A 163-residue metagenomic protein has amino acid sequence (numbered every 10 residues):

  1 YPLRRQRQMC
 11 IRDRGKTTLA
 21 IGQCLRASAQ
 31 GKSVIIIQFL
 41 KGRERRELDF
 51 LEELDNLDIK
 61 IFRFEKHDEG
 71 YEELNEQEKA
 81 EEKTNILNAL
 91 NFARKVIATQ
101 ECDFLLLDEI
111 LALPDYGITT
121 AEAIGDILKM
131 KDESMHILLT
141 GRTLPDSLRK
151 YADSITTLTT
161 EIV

Functional and structural regions predicted by a protein language model:
Y1-R7, I11: Single conserved hydrophobic/aromatic residue that forms the stacking wall/gate of nucleotide- or nucleobase-binding
K16: Conserved lysine of the Walker
L19: Hydrophobic positions on the alpha1 helix immediately C-terminal to the Walker A/P-loop
Q23-N85, R94-A98: N-terminal phosphate/diphosphate-binding loop that engages ATP/GTP or pyrophosphate donors across diverse enzyme folds
V34, I137, I155: Hydrophobic anchor at the start of a short beta-strand that flanks the dinucleotide cofactor-binding loop
E73-M130: Phosphate-binding/switch loop-helix module in NTP-utilizing enzymes
F104-D108, M135-R142: Structural recognition of the conserved hydrophobic beta-strand(s) that form the central parallel beta-sheet of P-loop
R142-V163: Phosphate-binding/switch region of NTP-binding enzymes
